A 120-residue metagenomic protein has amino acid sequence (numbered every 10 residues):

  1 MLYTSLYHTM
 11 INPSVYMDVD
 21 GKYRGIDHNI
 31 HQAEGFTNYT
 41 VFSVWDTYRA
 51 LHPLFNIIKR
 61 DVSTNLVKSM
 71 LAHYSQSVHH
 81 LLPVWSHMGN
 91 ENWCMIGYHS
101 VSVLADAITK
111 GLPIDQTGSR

Functional and structural regions predicted by a protein language model:
M1-N38, A72, H80, P113-S119: Acidic/polar, glycine-enriched structural segments that form the non-catalytic walls/loops of the carbohydrate-binding
T4-M17, T40, D46-S63, S102-G111: Alpha-helical support elements that line or immediately flank enzyme active sites and cofactor-binding pockets
A33-E34, H52, W93: Generic structural signal for short, flexible, solvent-exposed coil/loop and linker residues
T37-D46, N92-S100: Secondary-structure capping and boundary motifs in well-ordered enzyme cores
T37-V41, L51-H52, R60-T64, S69-L81 (+1 more regions): A conserved hydrophobic secondary-structure block that centers on an alpha-helix together with its immediately flanking
K68-R120: Active-site cavity-forming subdomains of large catalytic enzyme subunits
